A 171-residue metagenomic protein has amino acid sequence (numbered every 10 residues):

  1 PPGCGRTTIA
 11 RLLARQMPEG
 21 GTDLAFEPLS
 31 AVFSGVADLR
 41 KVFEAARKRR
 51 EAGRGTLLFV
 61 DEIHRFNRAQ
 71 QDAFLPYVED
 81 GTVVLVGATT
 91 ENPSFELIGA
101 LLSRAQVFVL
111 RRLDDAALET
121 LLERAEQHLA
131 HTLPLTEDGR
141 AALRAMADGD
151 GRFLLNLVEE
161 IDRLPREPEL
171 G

Functional and structural regions predicted by a protein language model:
P1-C4, F26-S34, T89-T90, L110: A short hydrophobic beta-strand->loop->alpha-helix junction that borders the nucleotide-binding pocket of P-loop NTPases
P1-P28, E44-R47, L75-D80: Walker A/P-loop
T7, L39, D61, F74 (+5 more regions): Conserved RecA-like P-loop NTPase ATPase core
L24-L57, R68: Short glycine-rich substrate-engagement loop in P-loop NTPases that contacts/grips substrate
S30-V32, Q106-E119: Conserved AAA+ ATPase "SRH/arginine-finger" region at the nucleotide-binding site
V60, H64-S103: Conserved catalytic/switch belt of AAA+ P-loop NTPases
L121-R140: Helix-loop-helix "sensor" segment of P-loop NTPases
A141-M146, R152-R166: C-terminal helical "lid" of AAA+/P-loop NTPase domains
